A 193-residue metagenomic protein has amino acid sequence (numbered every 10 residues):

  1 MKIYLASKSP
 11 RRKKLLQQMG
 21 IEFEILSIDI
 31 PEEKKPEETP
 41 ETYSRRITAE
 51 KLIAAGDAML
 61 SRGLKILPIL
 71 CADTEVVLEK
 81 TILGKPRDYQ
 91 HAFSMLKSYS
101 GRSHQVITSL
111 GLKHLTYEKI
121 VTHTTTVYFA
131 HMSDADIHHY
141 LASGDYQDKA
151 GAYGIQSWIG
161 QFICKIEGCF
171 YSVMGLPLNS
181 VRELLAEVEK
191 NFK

Functional and structural regions predicted by a protein language model:
K2-I21: N-terminal beta1-alpha1 ligand-phosphate binding loop
I3-Y4, P40-K193: Anionic-ligand binding patches
K8, I28, L115: Cofactor-binding loop segments of dinucleotide-utilizing enzymes, especially the Rossmann-like FAD- and NAD(P)+-binding
G20-E37, E118-H123: Short glycine-rich, Thr/Ser-proximal phosphate-binding strand/loop in the N-terminal lobe of ATP-dependent enzymes
